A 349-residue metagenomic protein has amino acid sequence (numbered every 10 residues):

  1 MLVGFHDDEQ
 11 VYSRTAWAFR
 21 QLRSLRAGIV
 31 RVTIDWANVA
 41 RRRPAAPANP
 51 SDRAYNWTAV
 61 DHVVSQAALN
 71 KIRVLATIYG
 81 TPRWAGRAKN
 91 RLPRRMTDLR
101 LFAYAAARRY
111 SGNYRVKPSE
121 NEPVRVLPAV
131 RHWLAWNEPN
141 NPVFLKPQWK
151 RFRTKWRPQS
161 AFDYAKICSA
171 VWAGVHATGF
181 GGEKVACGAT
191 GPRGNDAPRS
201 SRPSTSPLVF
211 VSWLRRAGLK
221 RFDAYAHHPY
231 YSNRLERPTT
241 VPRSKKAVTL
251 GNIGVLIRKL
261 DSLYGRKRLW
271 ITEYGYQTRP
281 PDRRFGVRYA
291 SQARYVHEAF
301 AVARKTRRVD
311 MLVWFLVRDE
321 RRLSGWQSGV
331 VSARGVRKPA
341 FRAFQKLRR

Functional and structural regions predicted by a protein language model:
L2-D7, G28-N38, R73-I78, R131-A135 (+4 more regions): Structural recognition of the beta-strand scaffold that forms the well-ordered cores of secreted hydrolase catalytic
L2-G4, G174, G325-G329: Glycine-centered structural positions embedded in regular secondary structure
H6-W17, A37-R41, S51-T58, W84-A85 (+6 more regions): Acidic-and-aromatic substrate-binding clefts and catalytic sites of carbohydrate-active enzymes
T15-A16, R100, Y104-R131, K150-A290: Noncatalytic carbohydrate-binding groove/subsite architecture in carbohydrate-active enzymes
F19-L25, I29-S111, V126, R153-G188 (+2 more regions): Aromatic-lined substrate-binding rim segments of carbohydrate-active enzymes
L22-R23, A68, R215-G218, R304-K305: Non-catalytic positions within long, well-ordered alpha-helices that form the structural scaffold/packing of enzyme
R41-A46, G86-K89, L145-W149, E236-T240 (+2 more regions): Short acidic, glycine/proline-rich loop/turn micro-motifs
R91, A129-L134, P139, F144 (+1 more regions): Aromatic-rich peripheral "rim/lid" segments of glycoside hydrolase catalytic domains that contact and position glycan
